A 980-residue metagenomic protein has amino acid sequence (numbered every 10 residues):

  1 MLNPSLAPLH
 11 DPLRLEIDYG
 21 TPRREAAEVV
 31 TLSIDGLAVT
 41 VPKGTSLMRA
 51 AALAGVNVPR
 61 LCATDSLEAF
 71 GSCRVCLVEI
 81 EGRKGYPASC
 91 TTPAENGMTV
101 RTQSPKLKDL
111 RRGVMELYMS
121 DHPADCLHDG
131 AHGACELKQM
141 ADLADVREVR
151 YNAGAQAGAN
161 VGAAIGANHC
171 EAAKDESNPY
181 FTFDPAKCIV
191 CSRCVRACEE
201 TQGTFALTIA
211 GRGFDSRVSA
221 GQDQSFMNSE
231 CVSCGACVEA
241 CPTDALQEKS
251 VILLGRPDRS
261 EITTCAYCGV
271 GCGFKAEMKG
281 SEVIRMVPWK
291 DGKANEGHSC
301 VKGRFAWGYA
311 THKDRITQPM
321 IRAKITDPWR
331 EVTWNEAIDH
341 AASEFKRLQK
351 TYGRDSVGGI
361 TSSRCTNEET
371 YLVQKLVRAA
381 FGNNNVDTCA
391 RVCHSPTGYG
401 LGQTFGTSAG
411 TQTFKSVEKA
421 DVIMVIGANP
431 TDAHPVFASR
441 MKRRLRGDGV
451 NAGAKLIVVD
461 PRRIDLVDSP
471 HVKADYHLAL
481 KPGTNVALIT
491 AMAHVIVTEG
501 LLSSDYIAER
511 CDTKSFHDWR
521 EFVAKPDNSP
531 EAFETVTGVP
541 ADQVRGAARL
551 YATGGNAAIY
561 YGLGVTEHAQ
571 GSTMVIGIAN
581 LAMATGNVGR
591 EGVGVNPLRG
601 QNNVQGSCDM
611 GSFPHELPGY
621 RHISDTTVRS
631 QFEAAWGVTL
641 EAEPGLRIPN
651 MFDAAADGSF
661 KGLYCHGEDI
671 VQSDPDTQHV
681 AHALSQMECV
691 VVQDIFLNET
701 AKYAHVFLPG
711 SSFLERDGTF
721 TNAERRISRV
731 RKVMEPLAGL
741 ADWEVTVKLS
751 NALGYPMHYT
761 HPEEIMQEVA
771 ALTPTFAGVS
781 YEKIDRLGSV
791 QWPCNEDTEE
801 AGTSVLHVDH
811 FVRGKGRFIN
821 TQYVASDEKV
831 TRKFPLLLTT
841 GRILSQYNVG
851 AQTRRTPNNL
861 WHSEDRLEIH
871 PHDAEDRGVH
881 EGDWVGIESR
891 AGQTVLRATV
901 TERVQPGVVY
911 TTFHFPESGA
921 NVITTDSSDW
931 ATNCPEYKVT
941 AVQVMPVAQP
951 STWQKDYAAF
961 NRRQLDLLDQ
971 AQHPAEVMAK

Functional and structural regions predicted by a protein language model:
L2-Y19, R74-S233, V238-T264, K279-E282: Fe-S ferredoxin-like electron-transfer domains and their immediately adjacent linker/connector regions across
L32-S33, N96-T102, D223, V472-L480 (+4 more regions): Short beta-alpha connecting loops at secondary-structure transitions that line or flank enzyme active sites
V39-N96: N-terminal cofactor/phosphate-binding cores enriched in small/glycine residues, especially glycine-rich loops such as
T45-R49, P93, T366, R647 (+1 more regions): Short, structural beta-strand-to-alpha-helix junction motif
P123, C191, I252-R716, L749 (+4 more regions): Catalytic alpha/large subunits of respiratory electron-transfer oxidoreductases, centered on bis-MGD molybdoenzymes
F414, E715-P736, V745-G754: Glycine/threonine-rich phosphate-binding loop and adjacent beta-strand/alpha-helix elements that clamp
S607-C608, F613, P762-P857: Long, low-complexity segments enriched in small/aliphatic residues
P736, L740-V790, P857-E868, H872-K980: Long, contiguous, secondary-structure-rich segments that constitute the structural scaffold of globular domains
